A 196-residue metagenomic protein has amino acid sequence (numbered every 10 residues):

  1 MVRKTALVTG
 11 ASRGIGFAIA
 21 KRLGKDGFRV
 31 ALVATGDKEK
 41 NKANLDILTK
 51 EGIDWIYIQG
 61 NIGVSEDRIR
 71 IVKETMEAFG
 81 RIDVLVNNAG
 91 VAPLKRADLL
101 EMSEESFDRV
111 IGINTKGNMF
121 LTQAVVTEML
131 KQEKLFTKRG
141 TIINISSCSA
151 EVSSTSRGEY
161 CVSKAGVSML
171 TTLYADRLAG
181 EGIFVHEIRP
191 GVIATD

Functional and structural regions predicted by a protein language model:
S12-R13: Conserved glycine-rich cofactor-binding loop
D26-A43: Conserved glycine-rich Rossmann-like NAD(P)H-binding loop of the short-chain dehydrogenase/reductase
R96-L99, S103-D108: Substrate-binding pocket helix/loop in short-chain dehydrogenase/reductase
T122, S163-G166: Active-site helix of classical SDR
T122-Q123, T172: A short, exposed helix-loop element centered on a Lys and neighboring polar residues
T127, K131, D176-R177: Alpha-helical segment proximal to the catalytic Tyr-Lys
S147: Residue(s) in the substrate-gating loop at a strand-loop-helix junction that position the organic substrate next
